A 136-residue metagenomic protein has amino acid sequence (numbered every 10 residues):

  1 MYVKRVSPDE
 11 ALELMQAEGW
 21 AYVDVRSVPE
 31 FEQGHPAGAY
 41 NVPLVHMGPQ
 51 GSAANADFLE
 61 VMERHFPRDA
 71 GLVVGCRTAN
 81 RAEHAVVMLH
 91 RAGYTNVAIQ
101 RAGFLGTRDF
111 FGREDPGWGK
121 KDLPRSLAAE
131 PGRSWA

Functional and structural regions predicted by a protein language model:
M1-W20, V28-G71, N80-A136: Rhodanese-like catalytic fold shared by cysteine-dependent sulfurtransferases and DSP/PTP-type phosphatases
D24: N-terminal glycine-rich beta->alpha transition that marks the start or flank of a dinucleotide-binding site
V74-G75: Short, surface-exposed ligand- or partner-binding patches at beta-edge/loop junctions that are enriched in aromatics
